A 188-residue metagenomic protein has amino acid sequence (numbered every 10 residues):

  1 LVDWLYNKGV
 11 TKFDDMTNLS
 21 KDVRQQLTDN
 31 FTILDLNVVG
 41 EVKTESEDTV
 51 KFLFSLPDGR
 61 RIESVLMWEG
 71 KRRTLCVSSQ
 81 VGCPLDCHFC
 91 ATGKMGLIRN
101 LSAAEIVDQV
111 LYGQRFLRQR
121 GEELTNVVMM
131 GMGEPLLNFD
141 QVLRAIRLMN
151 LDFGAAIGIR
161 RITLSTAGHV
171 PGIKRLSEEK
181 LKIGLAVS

Functional and structural regions predicted by a protein language model:
V2-R73: Flexible, acidic/Gly-rich N-terminal and inter-domain linker regions that tether and position cofactor-handling modules
F13, D35, R118, G184-L185: Residue-level signal for secondary-structure boundary elements
I62-I183: Conserved Radical SAM active-site core
S188: Extended basic-aromatic, gly/pro-enriched interface segments that bind polyanionic ligands
